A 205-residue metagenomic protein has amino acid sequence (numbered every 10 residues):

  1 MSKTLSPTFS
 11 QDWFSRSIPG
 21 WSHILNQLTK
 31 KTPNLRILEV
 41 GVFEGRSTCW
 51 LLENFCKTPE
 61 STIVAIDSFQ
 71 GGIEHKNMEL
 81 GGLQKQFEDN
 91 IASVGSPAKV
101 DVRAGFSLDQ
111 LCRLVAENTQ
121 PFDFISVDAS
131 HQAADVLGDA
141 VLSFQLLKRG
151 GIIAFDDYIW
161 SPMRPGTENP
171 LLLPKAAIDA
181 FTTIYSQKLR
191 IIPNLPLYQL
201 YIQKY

Functional and structural regions predicted by a protein language model:
S2-D12, I18, S22-Y205: S-adenosylmethionine/decaboxylated-SAM
